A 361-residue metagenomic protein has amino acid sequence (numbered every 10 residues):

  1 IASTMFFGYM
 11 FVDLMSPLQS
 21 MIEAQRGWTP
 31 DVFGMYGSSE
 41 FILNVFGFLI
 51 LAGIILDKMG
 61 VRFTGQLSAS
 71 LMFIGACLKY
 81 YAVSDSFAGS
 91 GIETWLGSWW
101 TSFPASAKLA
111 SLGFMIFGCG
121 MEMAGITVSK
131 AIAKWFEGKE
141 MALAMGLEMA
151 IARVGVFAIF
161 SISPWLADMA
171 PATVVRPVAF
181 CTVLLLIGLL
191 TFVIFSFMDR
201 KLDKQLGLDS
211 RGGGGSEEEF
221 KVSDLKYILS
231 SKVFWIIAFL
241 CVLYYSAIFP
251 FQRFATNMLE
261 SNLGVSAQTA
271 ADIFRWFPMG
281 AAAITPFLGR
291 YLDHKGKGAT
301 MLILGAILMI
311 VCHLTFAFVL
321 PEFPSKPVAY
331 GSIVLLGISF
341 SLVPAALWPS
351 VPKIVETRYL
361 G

Functional and structural regions predicted by a protein language model:
M15-Q19, S231-T285, P344, W348: Extracytoplasmic gate region of multi-pass secondary transporters
S38-I54, R275-L288: Central cavity-lining transmembrane alpha-helices of secondary-active solute carriers, predominantly the Major
D57-A69, D293-I307: Cytoplasmic membrane-interface "Motif A"-like loop-to-helix N-cap segments of 12-TM Major Facilitator Superfamily
S70-S102, I307-F323: C-terminal ends and interior cores of transmembrane alpha-helices in multi-pass membrane transporters/permeases
A107, G113-I151: Cytoplasmic helix-loop-helix junction between adjacent transmembrane helices in 12-TM secondary transporters
V175-F195: Symmetry-related core transmembrane helices of the 12-TM Major Facilitator Superfamily/SLC fold
K201-I237: Juxtamembrane intracellular "pre-TM" segments in multi-pass secondary transporters
G298-L347: C-terminal transmembrane helical hairpin of 12-TM major facilitator-type secondary transporters
